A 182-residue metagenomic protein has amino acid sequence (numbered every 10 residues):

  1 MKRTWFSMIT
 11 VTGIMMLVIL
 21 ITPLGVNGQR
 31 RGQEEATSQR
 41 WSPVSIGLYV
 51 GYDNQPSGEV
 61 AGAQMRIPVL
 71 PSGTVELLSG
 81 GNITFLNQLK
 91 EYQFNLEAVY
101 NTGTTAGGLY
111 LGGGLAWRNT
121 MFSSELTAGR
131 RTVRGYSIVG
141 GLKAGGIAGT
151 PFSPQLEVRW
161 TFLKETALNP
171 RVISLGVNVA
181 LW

Functional and structural regions predicted by a protein language model:
M1-R40: Cleavable N-terminal export/targeting peptides
T22, S42, I67, T150-S153 (+1 more regions): Hydrophobic alpha-helix-in-membranes signature
L24-T84, A180-W182: Short glycine/proline- and aromatic-enriched beta-strand/turn motifs that initiate or cap beta-hairpins
S45, Y49, Y110-G112, V139 (+1 more regions): Short glycine/serine/threonine-biased micro-segments
Y49-A61, N82-Y92, T105, F162-V172: Solvent-exposed loop/turn segments connecting transmembrane beta-strands in outer-membrane beta-barrel proteins
G62-P154: Gram-negative (and chloroplast) outer-membrane scaffold detector with strong preference for beta-barrel transmembrane
Q155-R159: C-terminal binding/interaction regions
N169-W182: Outer-membrane beta-barrel "beta-signal"
